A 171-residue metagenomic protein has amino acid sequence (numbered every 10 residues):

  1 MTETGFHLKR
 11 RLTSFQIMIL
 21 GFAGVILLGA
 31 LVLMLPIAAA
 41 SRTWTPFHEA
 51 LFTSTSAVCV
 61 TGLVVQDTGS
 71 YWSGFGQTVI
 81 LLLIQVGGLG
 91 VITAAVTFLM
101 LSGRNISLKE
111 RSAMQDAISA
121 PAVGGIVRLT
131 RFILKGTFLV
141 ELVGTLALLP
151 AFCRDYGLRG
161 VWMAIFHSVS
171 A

Functional and structural regions predicted by a protein language model:
M1-A171: Membrane-proximal intracellular helices of multi-pass ion channels
